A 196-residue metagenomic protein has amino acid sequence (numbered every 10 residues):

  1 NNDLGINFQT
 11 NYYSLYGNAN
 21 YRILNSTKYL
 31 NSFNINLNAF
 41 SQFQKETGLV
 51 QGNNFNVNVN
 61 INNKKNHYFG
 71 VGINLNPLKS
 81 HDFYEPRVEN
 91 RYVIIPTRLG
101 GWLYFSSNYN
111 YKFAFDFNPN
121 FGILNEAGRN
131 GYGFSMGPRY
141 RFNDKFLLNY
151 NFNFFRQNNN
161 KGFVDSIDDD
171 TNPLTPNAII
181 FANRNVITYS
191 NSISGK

Functional and structural regions predicted by a protein language model:
N1-K196: Exposed, low-structure sequence patches enriched in small/polar residues
